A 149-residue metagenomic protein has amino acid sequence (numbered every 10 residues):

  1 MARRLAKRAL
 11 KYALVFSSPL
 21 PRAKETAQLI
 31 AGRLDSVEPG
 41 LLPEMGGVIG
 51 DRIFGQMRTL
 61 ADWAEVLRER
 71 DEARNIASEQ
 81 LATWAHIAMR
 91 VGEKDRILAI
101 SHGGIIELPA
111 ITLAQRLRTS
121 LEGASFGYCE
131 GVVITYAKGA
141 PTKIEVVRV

Functional and structural regions predicted by a protein language model:
M1-P39, V66-R70, Y128-Y136: Active-site-proximal alpha-helix that buttresses catalytic centers in soluble enzyme cores
M1-Y12, K94, E107, Y136-V149: An N-terminal RHG(E/S)-centered segment typical of histidine phosphatases
A2-A6, A82-M89: Generic structural signal for well-ordered alpha-helical scaffold segments
F16, V91-S101, I105: Beta-strand elements within well-structured catalytic alpha/beta cores of enzymes that handle phosphate/sulfate esters
P19-A23, L41-G46, S101-I105: Short, conserved alpha-helical segments within structured domains
Q28-W84: Phosphate-handling substructures
L29, L108-T112: Active-site signature of alpha/beta-hydrolase-fold catalytic machinery across serine- and Asp/Cys-nucleophile hydrolases
A114-E145: Domain-level recognition of soluble alpha/beta enzyme cores, biased toward histidine phosphatases/phosphomutases
